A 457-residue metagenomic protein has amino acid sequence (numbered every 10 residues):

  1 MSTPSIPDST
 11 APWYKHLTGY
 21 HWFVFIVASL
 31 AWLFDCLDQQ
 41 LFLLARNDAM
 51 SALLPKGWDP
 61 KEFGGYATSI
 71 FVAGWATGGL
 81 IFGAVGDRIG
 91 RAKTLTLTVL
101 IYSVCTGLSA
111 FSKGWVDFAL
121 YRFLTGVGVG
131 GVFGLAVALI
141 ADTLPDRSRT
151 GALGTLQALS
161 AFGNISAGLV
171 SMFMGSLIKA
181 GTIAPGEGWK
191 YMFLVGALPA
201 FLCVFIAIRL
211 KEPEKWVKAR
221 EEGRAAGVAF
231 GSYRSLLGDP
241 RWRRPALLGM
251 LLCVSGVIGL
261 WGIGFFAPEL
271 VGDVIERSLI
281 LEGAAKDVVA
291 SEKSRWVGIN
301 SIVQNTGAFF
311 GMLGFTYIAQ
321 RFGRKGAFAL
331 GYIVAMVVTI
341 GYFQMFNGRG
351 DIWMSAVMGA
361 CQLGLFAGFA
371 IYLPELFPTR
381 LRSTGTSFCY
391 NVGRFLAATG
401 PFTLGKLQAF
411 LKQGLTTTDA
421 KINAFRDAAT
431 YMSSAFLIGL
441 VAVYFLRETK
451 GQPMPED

Functional and structural regions predicted by a protein language model:
M1-D457: Transmembrane-helix signature of 12-pass secondary carriers
